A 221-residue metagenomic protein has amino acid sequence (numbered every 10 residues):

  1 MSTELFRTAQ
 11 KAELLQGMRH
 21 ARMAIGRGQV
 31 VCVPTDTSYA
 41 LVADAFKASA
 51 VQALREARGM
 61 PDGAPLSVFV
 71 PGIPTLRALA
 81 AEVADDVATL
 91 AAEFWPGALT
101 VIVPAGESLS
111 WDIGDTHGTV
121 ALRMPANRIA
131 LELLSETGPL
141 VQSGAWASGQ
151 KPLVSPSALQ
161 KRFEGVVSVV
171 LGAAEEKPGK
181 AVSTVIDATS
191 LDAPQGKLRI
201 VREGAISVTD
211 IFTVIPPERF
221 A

Functional and structural regions predicted by a protein language model:
M1-A221: Active-site-adjacent structural elements in enzyme catalytic cores
